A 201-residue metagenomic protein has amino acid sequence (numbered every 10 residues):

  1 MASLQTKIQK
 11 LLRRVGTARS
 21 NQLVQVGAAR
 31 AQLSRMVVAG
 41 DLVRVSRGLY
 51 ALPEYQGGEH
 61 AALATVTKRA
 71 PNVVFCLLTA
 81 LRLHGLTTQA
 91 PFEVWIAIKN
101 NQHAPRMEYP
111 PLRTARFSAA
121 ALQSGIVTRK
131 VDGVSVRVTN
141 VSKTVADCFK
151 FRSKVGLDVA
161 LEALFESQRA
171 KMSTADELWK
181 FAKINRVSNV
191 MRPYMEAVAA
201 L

Functional and structural regions predicted by a protein language model:
A2-K10, R14-V26, Q32, V37 (+2 more regions): Nucleic-acid-binding surface
